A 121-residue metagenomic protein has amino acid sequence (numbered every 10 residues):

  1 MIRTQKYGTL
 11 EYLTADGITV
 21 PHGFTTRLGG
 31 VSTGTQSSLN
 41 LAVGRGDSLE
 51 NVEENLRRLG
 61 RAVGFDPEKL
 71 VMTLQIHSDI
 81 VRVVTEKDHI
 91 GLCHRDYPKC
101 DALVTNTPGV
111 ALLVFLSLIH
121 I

Functional and structural regions predicted by a protein language model:
M1-H120: Active-site microenvironment for binding and transforming phosphate-containing groups
